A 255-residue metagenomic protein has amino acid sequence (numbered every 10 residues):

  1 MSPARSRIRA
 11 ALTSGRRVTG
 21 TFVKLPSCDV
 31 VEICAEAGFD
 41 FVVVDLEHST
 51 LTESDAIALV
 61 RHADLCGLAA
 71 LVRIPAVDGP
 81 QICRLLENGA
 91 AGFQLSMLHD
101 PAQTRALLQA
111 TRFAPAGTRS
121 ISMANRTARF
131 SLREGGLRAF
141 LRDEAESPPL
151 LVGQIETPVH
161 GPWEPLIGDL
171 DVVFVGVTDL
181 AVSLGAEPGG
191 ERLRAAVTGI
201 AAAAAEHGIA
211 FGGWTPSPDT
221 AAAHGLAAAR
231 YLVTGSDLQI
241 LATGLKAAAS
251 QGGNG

Functional and structural regions predicted by a protein language model:
M1-G20, L132-P148, G199-I200, A205-E206: N-terminal amphipathic alpha-helix/helix-capping segment at the start of soluble metabolic enzymes
M1-V77, G153, I167-L170: Conserved N-terminal beta1-alpha1 strand-loop-helix module at the mouth
V18-V23, V42-V44, A70-I74, F93-L95 (+4 more regions): Hydrophobic faces of well-ordered beta-strands that scaffold small-molecule active sites in alpha/beta enzyme cores
T21, C34, D45, L85 (+6 more regions): Conserved, mostly hydrophobic/aromatic
V31, A56, V60, I82 (+4 more regions): Generic hydrophobic/aromatic pocket-lining and core-packing "Φ" positions
E53-E87, Q109-G117, E144-E146, G189-G213 (+1 more regions): Alpha-helix-loop-beta-strand connector modules within alpha/beta enzyme cores
P80, A90-V172, V177-V182: Conserved anion-binding
L108, R119-R133, V152-V159, E191-G255: C-terminal alpha-helical cap/extension of soluble enzyme domains
